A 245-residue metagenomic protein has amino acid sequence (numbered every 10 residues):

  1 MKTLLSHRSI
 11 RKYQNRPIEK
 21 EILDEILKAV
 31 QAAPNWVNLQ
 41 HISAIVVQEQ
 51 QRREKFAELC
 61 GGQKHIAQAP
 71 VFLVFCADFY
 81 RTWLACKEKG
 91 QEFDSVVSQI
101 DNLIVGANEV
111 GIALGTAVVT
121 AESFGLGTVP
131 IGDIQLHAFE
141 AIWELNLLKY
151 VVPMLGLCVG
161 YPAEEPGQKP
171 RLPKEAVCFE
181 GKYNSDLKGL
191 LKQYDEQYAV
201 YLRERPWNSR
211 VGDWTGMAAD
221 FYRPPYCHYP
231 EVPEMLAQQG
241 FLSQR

Functional and structural regions predicted by a protein language model:
M1-R245: Acidic, surface-exposed loops and disordered segments
